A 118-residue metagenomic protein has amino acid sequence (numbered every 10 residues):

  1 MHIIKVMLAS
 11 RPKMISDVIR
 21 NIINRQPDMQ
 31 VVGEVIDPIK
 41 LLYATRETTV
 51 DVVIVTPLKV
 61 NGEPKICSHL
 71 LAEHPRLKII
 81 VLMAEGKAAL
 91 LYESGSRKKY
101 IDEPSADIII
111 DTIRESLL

Functional and structural regions predicted by a protein language model:
M1-K5, K99-L118: Non-catalytic signal-transmission and effector/linker regions of two-component phosphorelay proteins
I3-M14, I19: Conserved acidic segment of CheY-like receiver
A9-S10, V35, V53: Conserved sequence signature across two-component system core domains
M29-I36: Short hydrophobic/Thr-rich beta-strand motif most characteristic of the beta2 strand and flanking loop of CheY-like
P38-L41, V53-L71: Conserved phosphotransfer microenvironments
E47-V52: Short acidic/histidine-rich motifs immediately flanking catalytic phosphotransfer sites in two-component signaling
N61-H69, K78, M83-I110: Alpha4 helix (beta4-alpha4-beta5 surface) of REC/receiver domains from two-component response regulators
